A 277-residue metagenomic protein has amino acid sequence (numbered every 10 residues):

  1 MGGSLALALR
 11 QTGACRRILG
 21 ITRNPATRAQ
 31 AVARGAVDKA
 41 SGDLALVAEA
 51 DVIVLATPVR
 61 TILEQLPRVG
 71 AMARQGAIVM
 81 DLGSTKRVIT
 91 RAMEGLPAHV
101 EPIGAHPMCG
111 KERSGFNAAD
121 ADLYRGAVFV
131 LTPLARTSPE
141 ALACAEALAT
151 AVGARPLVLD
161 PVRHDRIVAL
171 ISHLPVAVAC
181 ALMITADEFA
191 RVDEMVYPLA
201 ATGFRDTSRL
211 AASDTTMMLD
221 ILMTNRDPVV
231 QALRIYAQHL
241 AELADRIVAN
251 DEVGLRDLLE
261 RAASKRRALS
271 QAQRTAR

Functional and structural regions predicted by a protein language model:
M1-V52: NAD(P)+-binding Rossmann beta1-loop-alpha1 motif at the extreme N-terminus of oxidoreductases
R17, E101, R155: Residues at the starts of beta-strands that form the adenosine-phosphate
R23-N24, T57-P58, L82-S84: Short beta->alpha hinge that forms the Motif I/post-I loop of the SAM-binding pocket
A26-T27, T61, K86-I89: Conserved short alpha-helix immediately C-terminal to the canonical SAM/SAH-binding motif I of Rossmann-like
L44-M80: Rossmann-like NAD(P)-binding element
P67-A119: Rossmann-like NAD(P)(H) cofactor-binding subdomain of soluble oxidoreductases
L123-R209: Internal alpha-helical scaffold of NAD(P)-dependent oxidoreductase catalytic cores
D193-A262: Interdomain hinge/lid region at the active-site interface of Rossmann-like NAD(P)-dependent oxidoreductases
